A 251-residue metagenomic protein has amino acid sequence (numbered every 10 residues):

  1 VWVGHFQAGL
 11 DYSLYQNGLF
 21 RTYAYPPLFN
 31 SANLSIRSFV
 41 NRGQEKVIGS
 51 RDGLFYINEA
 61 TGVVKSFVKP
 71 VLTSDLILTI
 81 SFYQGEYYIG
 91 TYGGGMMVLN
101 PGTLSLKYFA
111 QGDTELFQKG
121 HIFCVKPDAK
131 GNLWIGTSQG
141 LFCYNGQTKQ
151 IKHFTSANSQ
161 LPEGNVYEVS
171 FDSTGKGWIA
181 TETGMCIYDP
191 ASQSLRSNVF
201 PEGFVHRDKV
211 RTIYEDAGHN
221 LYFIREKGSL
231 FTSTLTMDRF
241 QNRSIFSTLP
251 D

Functional and structural regions predicted by a protein language model:
V1-D251: Carboxylate-rich, polar loop motifs that coordinate divalent cations or form catalytic acidic clusters
